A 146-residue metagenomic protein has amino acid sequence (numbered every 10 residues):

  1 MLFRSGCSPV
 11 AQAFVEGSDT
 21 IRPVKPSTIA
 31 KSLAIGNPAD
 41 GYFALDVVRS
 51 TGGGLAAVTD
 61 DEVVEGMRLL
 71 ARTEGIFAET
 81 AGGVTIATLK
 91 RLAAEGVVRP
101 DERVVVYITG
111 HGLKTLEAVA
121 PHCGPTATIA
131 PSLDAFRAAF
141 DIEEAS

Functional and structural regions predicted by a protein language model:
M1-S50, H111-V119: Glycine-rich phosphate/pyrophosphate-binding loop at beta-loop-alpha junctions
F3, G36, V58, E79-A81 (+1 more regions): Generic beta-strand/beta-sheet core signal
P9, T28, F43, E62 (+2 more regions): Exposed alpha-helical structural elements
D19-R22, G52, E74-F77, C123-A127: Short, low-complexity, polar/charged sequence segments that are solvent-exposed and flexible
R22-V24, I86-S146: Phosphate-binding loop/pocket of nucleotide- and phosphate-handling active sites
T28, S32, A71, A78 (+1 more regions): Short glycine- and Lys/Arg-enriched binding-loop motifs that mark or flank ligand-binding interfaces
A39-R99: Active-site-adjacent helical/loop segments in soluble small-molecule enzymes
